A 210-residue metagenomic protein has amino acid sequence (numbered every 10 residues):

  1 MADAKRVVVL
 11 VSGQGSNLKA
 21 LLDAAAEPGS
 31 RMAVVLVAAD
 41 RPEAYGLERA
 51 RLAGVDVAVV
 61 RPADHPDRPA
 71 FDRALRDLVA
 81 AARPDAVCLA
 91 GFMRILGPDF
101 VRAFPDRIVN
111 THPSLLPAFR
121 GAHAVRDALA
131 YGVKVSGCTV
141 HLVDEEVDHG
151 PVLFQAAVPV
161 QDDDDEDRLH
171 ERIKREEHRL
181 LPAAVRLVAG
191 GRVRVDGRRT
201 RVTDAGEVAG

Functional and structural regions predicted by a protein language model:
M1-A4, R194-G210: SAM-dependent methyltransferases
M1-Y45, R49: N-terminal Rossmann-like dinucleotide-binding module
R6, A33-L36, D56, A86 (+2 more regions): Proline-centered loop/turn at the N-terminus of a beta-strand
A24, A86, A90-R199, T203: Donor/substrate-binding cores of folate-linked one-carbon enzymes
A39-D40, A63-D64, R68-D72, A82-P98: N-terminal glycine-rich "phosphate-gripper" loop used for MgATP/nucleotide binding and carboxylate activation
L52-V60, A81: Short, structured active-site "lid" loops
A58-A63, T111: Short beta->alpha connector loops at strand-helix junctions that form conserved, small/polar/Pro-enriched
